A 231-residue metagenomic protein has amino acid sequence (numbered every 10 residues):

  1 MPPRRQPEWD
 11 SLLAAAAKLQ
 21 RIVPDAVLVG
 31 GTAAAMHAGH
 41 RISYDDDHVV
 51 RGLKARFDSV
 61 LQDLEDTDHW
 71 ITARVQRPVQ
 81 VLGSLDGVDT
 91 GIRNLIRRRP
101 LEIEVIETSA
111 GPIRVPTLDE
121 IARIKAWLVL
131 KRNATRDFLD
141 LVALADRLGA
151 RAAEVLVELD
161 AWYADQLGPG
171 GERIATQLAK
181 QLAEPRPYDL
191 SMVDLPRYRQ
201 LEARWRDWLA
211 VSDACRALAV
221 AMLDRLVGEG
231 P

Functional and structural regions predicted by a protein language model:
M1-P231: Compositionally biased terminal segments of proteins
